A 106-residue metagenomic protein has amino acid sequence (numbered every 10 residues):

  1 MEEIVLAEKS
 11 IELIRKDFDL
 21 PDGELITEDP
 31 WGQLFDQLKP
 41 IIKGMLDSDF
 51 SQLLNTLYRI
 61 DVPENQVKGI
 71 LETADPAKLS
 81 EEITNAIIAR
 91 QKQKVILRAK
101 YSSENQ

Functional and structural regions predicted by a protein language model:
M1-E3, K9-S10, S51-N55, L71 (+1 more regions): Hydrophobic alpha-helical segments at protein termini of multi-pass membrane proteins
M1-P30: Charged, compositionally biased N-terminal leader segments and the immediate start of the first structured element
L6-K9, L13, Q33, Q37 (+3 more regions): Exposed alpha-helical structural elements
L13, D17, Q37, I41 (+4 more regions): Residues that form generic nucleotide/phosphate-binding pockets
D17-P21, I41-M45, I60, T73 (+2 more regions): Conserved, well-folded catalytic cores of nucleic-acid-processing and energy-transducing macromolecular machines
D22-I60: Amphipathic alpha-helical interaction modules
L46-N85: Amphipathic protein-protein interaction modules
A74-Q106: Amphipathic alpha-helical binding modules
